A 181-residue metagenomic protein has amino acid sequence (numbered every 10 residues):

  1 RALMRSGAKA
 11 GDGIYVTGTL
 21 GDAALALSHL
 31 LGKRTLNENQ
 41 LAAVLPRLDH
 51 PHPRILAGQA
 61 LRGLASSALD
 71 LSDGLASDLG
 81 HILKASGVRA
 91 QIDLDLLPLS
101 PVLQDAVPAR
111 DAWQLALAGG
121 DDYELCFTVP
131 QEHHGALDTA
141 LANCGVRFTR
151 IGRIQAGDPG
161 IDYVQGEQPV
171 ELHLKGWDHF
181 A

Functional and structural regions predicted by a protein language model:
R1-G7, N37-E38, G87-A90: Phosphate-handling active-site elements
R1-G7, T17, D49, G58 (+2 more regions): A generic local secondary-structure boundary/capping motif
R1-H29, R153: Glycine-rich anion-binding loops of enzyme active sites
T19-L20, K33-T35, P130-E132: Short loop segments at secondary-structure junctions
L25-A42, R62: Short, compositionally biased
N39-H81: Polyanion-binding loop/helix "lid" in catalytic or ligand-binding cores
G63, A68-A181: Glycine-/charge-enriched secondary-structure boundary and capping motifs
